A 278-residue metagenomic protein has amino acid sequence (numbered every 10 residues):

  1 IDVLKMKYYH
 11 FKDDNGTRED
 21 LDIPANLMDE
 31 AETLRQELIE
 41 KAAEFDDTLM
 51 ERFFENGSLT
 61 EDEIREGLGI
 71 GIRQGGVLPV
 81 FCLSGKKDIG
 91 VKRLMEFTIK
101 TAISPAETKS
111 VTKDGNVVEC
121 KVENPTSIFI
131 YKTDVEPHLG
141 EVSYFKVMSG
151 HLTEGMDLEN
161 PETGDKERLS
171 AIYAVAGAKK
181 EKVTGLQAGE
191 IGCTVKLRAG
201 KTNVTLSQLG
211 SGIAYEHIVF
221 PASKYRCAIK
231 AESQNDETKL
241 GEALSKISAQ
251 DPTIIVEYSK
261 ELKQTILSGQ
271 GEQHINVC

Functional and structural regions predicted by a protein language model:
I1-C278: Structural and coupling elements of P-loop NTPases
